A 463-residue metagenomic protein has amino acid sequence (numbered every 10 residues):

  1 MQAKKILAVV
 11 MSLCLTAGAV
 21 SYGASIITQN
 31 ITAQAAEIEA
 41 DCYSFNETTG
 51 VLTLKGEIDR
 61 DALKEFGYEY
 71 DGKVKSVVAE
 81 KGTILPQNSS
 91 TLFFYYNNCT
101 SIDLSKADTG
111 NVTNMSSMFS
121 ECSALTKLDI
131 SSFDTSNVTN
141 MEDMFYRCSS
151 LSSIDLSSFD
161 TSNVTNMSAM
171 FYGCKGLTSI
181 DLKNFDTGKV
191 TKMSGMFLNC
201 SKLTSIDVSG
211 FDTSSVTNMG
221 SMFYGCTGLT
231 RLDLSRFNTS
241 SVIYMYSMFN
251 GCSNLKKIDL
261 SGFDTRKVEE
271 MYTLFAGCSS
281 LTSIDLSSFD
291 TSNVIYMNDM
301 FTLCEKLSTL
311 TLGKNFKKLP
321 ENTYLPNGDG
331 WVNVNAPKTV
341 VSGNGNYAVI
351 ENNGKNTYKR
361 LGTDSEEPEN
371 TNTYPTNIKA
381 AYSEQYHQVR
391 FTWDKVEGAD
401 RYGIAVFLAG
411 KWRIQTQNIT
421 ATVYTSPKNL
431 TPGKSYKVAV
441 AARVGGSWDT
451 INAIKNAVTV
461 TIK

Functional and structural regions predicted by a protein language model:
Q2-Y96, T100-G110, S308-E369: N-terminal capping/linker segments that flank leucine-rich repeat
V51-E57, G72-L85, N97-T113, S123-T139 (+8 more regions): Structural signature of tandem-repeat unit edges
E367-G398, W448-K463: Pro/Thr/Ser/Gly-rich low-complexity, intrinsically disordered linker/stalk tracts
W393, I404-V406, S426, V438-V440: An aromatic-rich alpha-helical recognition segment common to small helix-rich domains
G398-I414: Extracellular low-complexity, O-glycosylation-prone stalks/linkers
Q415-A421: Short beta-strand segments within Ig-like beta-sandwich modules, predominantly Fibronectin type-III
V423-N429: Exposed aromatic-hydrophobic patches
N429-D449: Beta-strand-rich modules
